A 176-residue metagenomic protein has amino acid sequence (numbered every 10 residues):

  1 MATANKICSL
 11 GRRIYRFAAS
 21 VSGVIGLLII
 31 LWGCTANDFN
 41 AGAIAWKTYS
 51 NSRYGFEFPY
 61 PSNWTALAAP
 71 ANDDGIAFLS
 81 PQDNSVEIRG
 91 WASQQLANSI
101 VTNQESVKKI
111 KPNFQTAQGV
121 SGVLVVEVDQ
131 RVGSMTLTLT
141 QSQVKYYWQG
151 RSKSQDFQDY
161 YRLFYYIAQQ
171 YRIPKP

Functional and structural regions predicted by a protein language model:
M1-I14: N-terminal secretory signal peptides that target proteins for export/translocation
Y15-G26: Sec-dependent N-terminal signal peptides
W32-G33: C-terminal motif of bacterial Sec signal peptides marking the signal peptidase cleavage site
G42-T48, D73, A117-V126: Short, hydrophobic/aromatic-rich segments at coil-to-beta transitions
S50-N103, V126-L137: Secretory pathway targeting signatures of secreted, lumenal, and periplasmic proteins
Y60, Y160-I167: Stable alpha-helical elements in mature extracytoplasmic
I100-R162, P176: Signature of long, low-cysteine stretches enriched in small and polar/charged residues
Y166-P176: Extracellular, beta-strand-rich glycan-interacting domains
